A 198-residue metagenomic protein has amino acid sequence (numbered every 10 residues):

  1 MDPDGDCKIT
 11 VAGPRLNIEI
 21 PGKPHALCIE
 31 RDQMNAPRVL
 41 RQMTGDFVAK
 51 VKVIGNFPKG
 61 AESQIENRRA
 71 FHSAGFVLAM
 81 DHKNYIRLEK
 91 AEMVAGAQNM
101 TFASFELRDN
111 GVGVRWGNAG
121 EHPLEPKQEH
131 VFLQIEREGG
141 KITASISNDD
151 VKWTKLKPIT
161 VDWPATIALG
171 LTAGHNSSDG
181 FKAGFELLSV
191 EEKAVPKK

Functional and structural regions predicted by a protein language model:
M1-K198: Extracellular glycan-recognition regions
